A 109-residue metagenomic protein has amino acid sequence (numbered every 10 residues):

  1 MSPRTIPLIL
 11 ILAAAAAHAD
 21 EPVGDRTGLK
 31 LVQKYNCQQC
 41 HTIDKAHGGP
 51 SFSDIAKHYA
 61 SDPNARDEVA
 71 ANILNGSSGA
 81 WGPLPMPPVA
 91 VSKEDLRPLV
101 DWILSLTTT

Functional and structural regions predicted by a protein language model:
M1-P3: N-terminal secretory signal peptides that target proteins for export/translocation
T5-A14: Sec-dependent N-terminal signal peptides
A16-V32, H58: Electrostatic cytochrome c docking/interface patches
Q33, K57-A60, L74-S78, L104-T108: Sec-exported extracytoplasmic/periplasmic mature domains
K34-I43, L99: The canonical Cys-X-X-Cys-His
P50-K57, L74-V100: Axial heme c-ligation environment in periplasmic c-type cytochrome domains
H58-V69: Short microdomains enriched in Cys/His and/or Lys/Arg
